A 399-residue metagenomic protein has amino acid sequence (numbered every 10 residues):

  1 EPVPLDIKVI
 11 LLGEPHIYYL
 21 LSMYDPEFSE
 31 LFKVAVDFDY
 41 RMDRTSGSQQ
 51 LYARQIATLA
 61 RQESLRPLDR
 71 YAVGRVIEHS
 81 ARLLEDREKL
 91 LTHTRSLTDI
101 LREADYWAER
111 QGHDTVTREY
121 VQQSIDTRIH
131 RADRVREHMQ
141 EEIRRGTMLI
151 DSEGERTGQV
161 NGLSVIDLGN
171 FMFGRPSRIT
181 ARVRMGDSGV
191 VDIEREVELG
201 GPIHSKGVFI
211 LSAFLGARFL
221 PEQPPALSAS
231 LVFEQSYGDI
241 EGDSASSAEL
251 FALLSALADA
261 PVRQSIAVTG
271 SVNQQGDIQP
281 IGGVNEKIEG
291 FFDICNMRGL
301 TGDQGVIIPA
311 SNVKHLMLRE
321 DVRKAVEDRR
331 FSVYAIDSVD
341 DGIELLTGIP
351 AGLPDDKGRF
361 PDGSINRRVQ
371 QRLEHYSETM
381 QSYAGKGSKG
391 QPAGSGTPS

Functional and structural regions predicted by a protein language model:
E1-G13: AAA+/SF3 P-loop NTPase mechanochemical coupling elements
K8, R75-H79, S96-I100, E119-T127 (+5 more regions): A glycine-rich phosphate-binding loop feature that marks nucleotide/adenosyl-phosphate handling sites
I10, V34-V36, I307, Y334: Hydrophobic/aromatic beta-strand patches that form the interior of the parallel beta-sheet core in alpha/beta enzyme
E14-I17, K33-R44, R54-S64, A81-L90 (+6 more regions): Short hinge/gating elements
L20-R95, R110-T115, P221-A226, D259-S265 (+1 more regions): Conserved C-terminal "switch" segment of AAA+ ATPases
L31, Q55, L59, R75 (+11 more regions): Generic, well-ordered alpha-helical scaffold segments in large soluble proteins
Q62-L68, A81-S152, L353-G358, M380-G387: C-terminal helical "lid" subdomain and adjoining coupling/linker elements of P-loop NTPases
V183-L199, S205-S399: Peripheral, non-AAA+ core regions of ATP-driven protein-machinery
